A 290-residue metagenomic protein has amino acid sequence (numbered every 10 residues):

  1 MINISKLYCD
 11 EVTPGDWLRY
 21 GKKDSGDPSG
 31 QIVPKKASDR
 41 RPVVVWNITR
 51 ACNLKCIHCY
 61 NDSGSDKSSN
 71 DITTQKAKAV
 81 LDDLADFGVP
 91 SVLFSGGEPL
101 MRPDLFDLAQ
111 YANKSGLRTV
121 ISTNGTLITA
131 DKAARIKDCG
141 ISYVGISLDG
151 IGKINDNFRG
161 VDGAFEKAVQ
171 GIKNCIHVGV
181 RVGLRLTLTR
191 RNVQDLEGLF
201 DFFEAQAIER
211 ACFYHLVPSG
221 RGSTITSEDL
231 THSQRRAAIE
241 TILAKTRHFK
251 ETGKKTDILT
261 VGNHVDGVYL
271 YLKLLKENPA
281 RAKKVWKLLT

Functional and structural regions predicted by a protein language model:
I2-Y143: Conserved alpha-helical substructure of the radical SAM core
D62-S65, G150-G152, V217, H264: Short, histidine-centered active-site or binding-site loop motifs used for metal coordination, general acid-base
S63, D162, G179, T246-F249: A general structural signal marking secondary-structure boundaries and capping sites
S68, N174, T241-K245: Amphipathic alpha-helical segments that form well-ordered structural scaffolds and often line/cohere around active
T74-S95, R102-T231: Radical SAM/AdoMet-radical enzyme domain recognition
P99, R190-N192, N263-V268: Short, internal active-site loops enriched in acidic
R221-T290: A C-terminal junction/extension of Radical SAM enzymes
